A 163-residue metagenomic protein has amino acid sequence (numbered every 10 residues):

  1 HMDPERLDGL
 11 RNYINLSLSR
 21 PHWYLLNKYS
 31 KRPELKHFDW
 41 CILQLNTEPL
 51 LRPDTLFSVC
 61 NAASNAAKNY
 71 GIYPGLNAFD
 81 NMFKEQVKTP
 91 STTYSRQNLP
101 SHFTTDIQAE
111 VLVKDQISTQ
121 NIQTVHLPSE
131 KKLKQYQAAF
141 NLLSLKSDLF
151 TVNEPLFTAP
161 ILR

Functional and structural regions predicted by a protein language model:
H1-N15, P21-R163: Active-site-proximal loop/hinge segments that shape catalytic or ion-binding/gating pockets
